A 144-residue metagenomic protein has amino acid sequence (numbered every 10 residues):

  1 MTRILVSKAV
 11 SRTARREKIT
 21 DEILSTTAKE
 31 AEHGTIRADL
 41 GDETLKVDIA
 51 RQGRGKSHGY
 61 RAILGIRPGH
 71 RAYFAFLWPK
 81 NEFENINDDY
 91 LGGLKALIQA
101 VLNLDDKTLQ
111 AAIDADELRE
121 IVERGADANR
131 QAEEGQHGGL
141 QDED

Functional and structural regions predicted by a protein language model:
M1-I19, Q110-D144: Arg/Lys-rich, positively charged N-terminal/basic patches that mediate binding to nucleic acids
R3-A50: N-terminal first-folded block
V6, T20-L24, K56-G59, R71 (+1 more regions): Amphipathic alpha-helical interface surfaces
S11-R15, I19-D21, K46, G92-N103 (+2 more regions): Localized chelating/binding microdomains that coordinate divalent metal ions or stabilize phosphate-bearing
E22-T26, I36-A38, A96, A112-E117 (+1 more regions): N-terminal targeting/export leaders
H33-A38, V47-G55, I86, I98 (+1 more regions): Short amphipathic alpha-helical patches
A38-E82: Basic/aromatic recognition patch in beta-strand/loop cores that engages polyanionic ligands
G65-R124: Enriched for short, Lys/Arg-rich terminal
